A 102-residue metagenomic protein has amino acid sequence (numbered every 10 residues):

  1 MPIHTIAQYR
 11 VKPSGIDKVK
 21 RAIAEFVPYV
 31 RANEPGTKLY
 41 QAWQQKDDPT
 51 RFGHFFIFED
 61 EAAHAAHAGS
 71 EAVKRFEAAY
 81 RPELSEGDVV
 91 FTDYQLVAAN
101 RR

Functional and structural regions predicted by a protein language model:
M1, E34, K46-D48, S85: A generic structural micro-feature
I3-R10, L39-G69: Short, well-ordered beta-strand segments in beta-rich or mixed alpha/beta enzyme and ligand-binding folds
R10-V19: Short, surface-exposed ligand-recognition loops at beta-strand->loop->(often short) alpha-helix junctions that present
S14, D47, A62, E71 (+2 more regions): Short alpha-helical
K20-A24: Short amphipathic alpha-helical segment that frequently serves as the phosphate-/nucleotide-binding helix
E25-T37, I57-T92: An amphipathic, aromatic/His-enriched active-site/gating alpha helix that lines ligand/cofactor pockets
Q44, D93-Q95: A general secondary-structure junction signal
Q95-R102: Acidic/histidine-enriched, glycine/proline-rich intrinsically disordered or flexible terminal extensions
